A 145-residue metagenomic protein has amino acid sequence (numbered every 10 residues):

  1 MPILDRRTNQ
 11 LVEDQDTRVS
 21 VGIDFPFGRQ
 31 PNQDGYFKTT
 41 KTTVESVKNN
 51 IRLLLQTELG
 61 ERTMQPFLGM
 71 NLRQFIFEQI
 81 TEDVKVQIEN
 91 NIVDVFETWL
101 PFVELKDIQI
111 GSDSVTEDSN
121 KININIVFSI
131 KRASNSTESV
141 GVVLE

Functional and structural regions predicted by a protein language model:
M1-E89, G111-E145: Immediate N-terminus of the mature polypeptide
I88-W99: Short, acidic/charged, Gly/Pro-enriched secondary-structure junctions
T98-S114: Short, well-structured beta-strand/strand-turn elements
